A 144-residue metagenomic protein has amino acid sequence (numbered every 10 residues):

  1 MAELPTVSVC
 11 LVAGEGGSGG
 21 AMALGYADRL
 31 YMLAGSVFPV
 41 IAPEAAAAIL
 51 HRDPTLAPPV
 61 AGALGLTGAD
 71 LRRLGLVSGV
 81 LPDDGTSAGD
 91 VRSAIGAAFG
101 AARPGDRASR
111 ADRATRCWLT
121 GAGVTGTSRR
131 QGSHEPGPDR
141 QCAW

Functional and structural regions predicted by a protein language model:
M1-G100, P104: Conserved catalytic cores of soluble enzyme domains, especially glycine-rich substrate-binding beta-alpha loops
G89-R130, C142-W144: Intrinsically disordered, low-complexity segments enriched in small/flexible residues
